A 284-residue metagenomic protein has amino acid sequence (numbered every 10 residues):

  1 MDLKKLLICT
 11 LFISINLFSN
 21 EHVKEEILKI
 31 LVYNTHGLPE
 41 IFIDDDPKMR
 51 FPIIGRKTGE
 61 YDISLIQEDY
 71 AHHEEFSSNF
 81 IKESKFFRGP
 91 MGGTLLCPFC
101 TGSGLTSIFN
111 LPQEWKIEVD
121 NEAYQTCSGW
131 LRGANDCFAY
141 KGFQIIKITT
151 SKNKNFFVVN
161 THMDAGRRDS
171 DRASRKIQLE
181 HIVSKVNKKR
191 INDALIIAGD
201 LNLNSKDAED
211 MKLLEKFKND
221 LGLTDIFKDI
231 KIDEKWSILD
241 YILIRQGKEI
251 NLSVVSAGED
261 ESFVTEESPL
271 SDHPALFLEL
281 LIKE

Functional and structural regions predicted by a protein language model:
D2-L11, L17-F80, G93-G102, F156 (+3 more regions): N-terminal, active-site-proximal structural segment of metallo-dependent hydrolase catalytic domains
V23-E25, K57-T58, I81, P98-T101 (+6 more regions): Extracellular/periplasmic catalytic domains that process cell-envelope and extracellular macromolecules
H36, Y70, H162-D164, L201-N204 (+1 more regions): Catalytic metal-binding/acid-base residues of hydrolase active sites
F42-D46, G133-A134, D169-S174: Short, solvent-exposed loop/turn segments at secondary-structure boundaries
G59, S77-K85, Q113, S184-I191 (+1 more regions): Sec-exported extracytoplasmic/periplasmic mature domains
I63-F157, T161-M163, V254-D260: Structured beta-strand-rich core segments of catalytic domains in phosphoester-bond hydrolases
G142-V159, D171-K212: His/acidic metal-ligating clusters that form di-metal
V186-I196, L203-E284: Metal-dependent phosphoester-hydrolase catalytic domains
